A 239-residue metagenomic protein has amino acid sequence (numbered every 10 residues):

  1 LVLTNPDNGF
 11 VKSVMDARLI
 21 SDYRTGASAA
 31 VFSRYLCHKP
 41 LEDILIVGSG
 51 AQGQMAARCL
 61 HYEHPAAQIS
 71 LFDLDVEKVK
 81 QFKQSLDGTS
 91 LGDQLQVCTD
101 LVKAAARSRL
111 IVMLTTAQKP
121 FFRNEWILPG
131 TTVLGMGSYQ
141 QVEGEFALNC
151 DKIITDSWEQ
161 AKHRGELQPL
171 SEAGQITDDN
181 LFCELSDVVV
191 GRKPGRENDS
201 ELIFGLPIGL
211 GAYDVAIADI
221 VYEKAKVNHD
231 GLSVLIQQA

Functional and structural regions predicted by a protein language model:
L1-L41: Phosphate/diphosphate ligand-binding glycine-rich loop within oxidoreductases
D16-S21, M136-V142, I208-G211: Glycine-rich phosphate/pyrophosphate-binding beta-alpha loops
L36-D43, P65, L128-P129: Short helix-loop-beta connector
S49-Q52: Glycine-rich Rossmann-fold phosphate-binding loop(s) that bind the pyrophosphate of adenine dinucleotide cofactors
Y62-G88: NAD(P)-binding Rossmann-fold cofactor-contacting core
G92-Q175: Rossmann-like adenosine-cofactor binding region
F146-A239: Adenosine-phosphate binding glycine-rich loop
